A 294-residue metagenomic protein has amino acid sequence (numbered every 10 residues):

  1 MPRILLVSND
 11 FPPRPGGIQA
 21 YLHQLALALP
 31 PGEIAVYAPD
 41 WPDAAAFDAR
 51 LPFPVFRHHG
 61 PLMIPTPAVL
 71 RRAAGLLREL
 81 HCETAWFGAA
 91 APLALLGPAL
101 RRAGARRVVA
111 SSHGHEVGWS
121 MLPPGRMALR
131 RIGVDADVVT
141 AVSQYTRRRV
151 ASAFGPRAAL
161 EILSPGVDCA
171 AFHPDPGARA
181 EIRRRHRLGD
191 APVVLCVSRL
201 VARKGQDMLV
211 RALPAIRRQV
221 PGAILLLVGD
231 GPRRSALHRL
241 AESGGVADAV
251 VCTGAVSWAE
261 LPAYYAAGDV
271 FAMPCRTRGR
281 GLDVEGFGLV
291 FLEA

Functional and structural regions predicted by a protein language model:
F11-P15, A20-P65, T146, A151 (+1 more regions): N-terminal strand-loop element at the rim of the active site of nucleotide-sugar-dependent glycosyltransferases
R14, I64, R106-P123, D135-V138: A short, histidine- and acid-enriched strand-loop-helix "catalytic/donor-clamping" loop that lines the nucleotide-sugar
F87-L93: Short His-centered aromatic/hydrophobic patch
T140, L188-K204, V210-L213: Conserved donor-binding/catalytic core segment of Leloir-type glycosyltransferases
Y145, G166: Carbohydrate-associated surface elements
H173-L188: A short helix/loop element that forms part of the nucleotide-sugar donor recognition site in Leloir-type
S235-E260, V270: Nucleotide-activated donor-binding/catalytic signature segment of Leloir-type glycosyltransferases, i.e., the conserved
A249-V250, A255, A266-V284: Acidic donor-binding loop of glycosyltransferase active sites
